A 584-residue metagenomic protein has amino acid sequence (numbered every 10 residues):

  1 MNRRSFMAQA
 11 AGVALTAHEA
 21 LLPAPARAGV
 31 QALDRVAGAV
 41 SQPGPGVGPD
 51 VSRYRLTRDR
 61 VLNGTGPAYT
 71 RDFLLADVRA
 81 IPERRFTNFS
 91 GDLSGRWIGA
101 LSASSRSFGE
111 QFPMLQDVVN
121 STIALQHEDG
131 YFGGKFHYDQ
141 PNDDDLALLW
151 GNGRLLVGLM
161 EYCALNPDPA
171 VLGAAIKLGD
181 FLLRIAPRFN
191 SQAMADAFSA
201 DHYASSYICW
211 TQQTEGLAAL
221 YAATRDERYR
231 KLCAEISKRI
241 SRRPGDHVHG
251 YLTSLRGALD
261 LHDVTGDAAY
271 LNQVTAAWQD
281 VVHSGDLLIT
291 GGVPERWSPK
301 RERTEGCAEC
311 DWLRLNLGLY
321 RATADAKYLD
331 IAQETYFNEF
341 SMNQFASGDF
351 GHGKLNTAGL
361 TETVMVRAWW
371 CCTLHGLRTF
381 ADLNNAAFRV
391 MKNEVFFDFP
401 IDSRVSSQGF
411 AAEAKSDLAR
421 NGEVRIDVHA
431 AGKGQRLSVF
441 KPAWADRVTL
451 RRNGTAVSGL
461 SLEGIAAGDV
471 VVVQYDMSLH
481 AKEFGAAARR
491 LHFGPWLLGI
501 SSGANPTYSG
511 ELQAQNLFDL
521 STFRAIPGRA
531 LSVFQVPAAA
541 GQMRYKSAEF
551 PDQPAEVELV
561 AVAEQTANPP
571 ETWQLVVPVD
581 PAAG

Functional and structural regions predicted by a protein language model:
S5-R27: N-terminal export signals
G29-P113, N142-N166, Y207-R228, L232 (+2 more regions): Aromatic (Trp/Tyr) and acidic
S52, C233, V274, L329-R420 (+1 more regions): C-terminal beta-rich recognition modules with glycine/proline-rich loops and embedded aromatic residues
W97, E110-D143, G173, G285-V293 (+1 more regions): Helix-terminus loop motifs that line ligand-binding clefts
D139-L146, L172, L178-A204: Asp-box/WD-like beta-propeller blade repeats and closely related beta-sheet repeat scaffolds
S241-P244: Solenoid-like repeat scaffolds
T449-V470, D476-G485: A surface-exposed beta-strand-loop module
